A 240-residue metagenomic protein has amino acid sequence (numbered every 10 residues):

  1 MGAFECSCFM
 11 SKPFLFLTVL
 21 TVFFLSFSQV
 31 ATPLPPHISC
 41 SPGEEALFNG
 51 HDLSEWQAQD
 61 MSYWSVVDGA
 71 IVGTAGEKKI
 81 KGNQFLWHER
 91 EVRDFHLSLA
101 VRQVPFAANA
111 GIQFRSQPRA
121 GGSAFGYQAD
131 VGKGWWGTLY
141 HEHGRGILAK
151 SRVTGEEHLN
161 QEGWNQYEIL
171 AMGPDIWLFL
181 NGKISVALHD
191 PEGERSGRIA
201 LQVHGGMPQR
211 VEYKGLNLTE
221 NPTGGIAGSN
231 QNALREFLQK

Functional and structural regions predicted by a protein language model:
C6-C8: Cysteine-centered motifs
F16-S26: Bacterial N-terminal signal peptides
Q29-K240: Carbohydrate-interacting regions of secretory-pathway proteins
